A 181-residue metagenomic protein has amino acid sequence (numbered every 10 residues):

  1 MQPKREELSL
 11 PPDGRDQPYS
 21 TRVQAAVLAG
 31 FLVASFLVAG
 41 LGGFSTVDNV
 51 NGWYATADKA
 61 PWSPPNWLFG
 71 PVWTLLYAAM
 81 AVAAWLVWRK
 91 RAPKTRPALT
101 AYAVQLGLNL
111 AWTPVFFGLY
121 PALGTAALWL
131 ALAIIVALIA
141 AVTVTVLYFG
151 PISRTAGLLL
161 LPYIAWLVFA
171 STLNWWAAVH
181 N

Functional and structural regions predicted by a protein language model:
D16-F31: N-terminal membrane topogenic signal
P18-R22, W88-P97, Y148-A156: Membrane-interface helix-boundary motifs at transmembrane edges
A34-N51: Alpha-helical transmembrane segments of multi-pass membrane proteins
N51-P64: Perimembrane loop-to-helix junctions flanking transmembrane segments
S63-A78, G124-A140: Membrane-interface loop-to-helix entry segments
A78-P114: Helix-adjacent hinge/juxtasegments
P121-T125, T143-G157: Membrane-helix boundary connector in multi-pass membrane proteins
S171-N181: Juxtamembrane boundary at the C-terminal end of a transmembrane helix
